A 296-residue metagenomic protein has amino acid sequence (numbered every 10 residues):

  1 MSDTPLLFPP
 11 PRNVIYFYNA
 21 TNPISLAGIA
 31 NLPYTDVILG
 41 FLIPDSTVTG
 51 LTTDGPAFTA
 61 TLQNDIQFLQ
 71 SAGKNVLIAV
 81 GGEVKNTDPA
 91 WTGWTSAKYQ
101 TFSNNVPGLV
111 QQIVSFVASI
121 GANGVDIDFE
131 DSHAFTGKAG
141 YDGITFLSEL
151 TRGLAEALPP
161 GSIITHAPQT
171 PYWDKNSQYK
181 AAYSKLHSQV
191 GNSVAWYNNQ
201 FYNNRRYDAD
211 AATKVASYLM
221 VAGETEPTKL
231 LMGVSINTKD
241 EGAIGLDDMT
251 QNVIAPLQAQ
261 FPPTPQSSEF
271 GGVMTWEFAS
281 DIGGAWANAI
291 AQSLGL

Functional and structural regions predicted by a protein language model:
S2-V253, Q260-F270, S280-L294: Chitinase-like catalytic core of GlcNAc-active glycosidases
W276: Functionally critical loop-and-helix segments that line ligand-binding/catalytic clefts of soluble enzyme domains
